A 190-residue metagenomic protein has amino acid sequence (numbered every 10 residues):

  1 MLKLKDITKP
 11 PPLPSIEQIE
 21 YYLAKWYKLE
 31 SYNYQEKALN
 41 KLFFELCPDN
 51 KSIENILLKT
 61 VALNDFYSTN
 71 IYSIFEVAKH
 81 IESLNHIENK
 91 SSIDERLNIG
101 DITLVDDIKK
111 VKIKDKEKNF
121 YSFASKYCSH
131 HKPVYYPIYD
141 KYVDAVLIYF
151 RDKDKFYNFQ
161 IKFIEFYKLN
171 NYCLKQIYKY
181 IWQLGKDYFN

Functional and structural regions predicted by a protein language model:
M1-T60, Y139-N190: C-terminal accessory module of base-excision DNA glycosylases/AP lyases that mediates lesion recognition and DNA
S52-N55, L63-N119: Helix-hairpin-helix/helix-loop-helix acidic hairpins
L58-L63, A124: Conserved short hydrophobic patches within well-ordered secondary structure
F66, H130-P133, Q183-D187: A short structural micro-motif
I81, Y127-H131, V146, Y188: Short alpha-helical scaffold segments that flank and stabilize functional sites
I108-H131, V143: Helix-hairpin-helix
V134-I138: Short, basic-rich loop-to-helix N-cap that marks the start of a DNA-contacting helix
